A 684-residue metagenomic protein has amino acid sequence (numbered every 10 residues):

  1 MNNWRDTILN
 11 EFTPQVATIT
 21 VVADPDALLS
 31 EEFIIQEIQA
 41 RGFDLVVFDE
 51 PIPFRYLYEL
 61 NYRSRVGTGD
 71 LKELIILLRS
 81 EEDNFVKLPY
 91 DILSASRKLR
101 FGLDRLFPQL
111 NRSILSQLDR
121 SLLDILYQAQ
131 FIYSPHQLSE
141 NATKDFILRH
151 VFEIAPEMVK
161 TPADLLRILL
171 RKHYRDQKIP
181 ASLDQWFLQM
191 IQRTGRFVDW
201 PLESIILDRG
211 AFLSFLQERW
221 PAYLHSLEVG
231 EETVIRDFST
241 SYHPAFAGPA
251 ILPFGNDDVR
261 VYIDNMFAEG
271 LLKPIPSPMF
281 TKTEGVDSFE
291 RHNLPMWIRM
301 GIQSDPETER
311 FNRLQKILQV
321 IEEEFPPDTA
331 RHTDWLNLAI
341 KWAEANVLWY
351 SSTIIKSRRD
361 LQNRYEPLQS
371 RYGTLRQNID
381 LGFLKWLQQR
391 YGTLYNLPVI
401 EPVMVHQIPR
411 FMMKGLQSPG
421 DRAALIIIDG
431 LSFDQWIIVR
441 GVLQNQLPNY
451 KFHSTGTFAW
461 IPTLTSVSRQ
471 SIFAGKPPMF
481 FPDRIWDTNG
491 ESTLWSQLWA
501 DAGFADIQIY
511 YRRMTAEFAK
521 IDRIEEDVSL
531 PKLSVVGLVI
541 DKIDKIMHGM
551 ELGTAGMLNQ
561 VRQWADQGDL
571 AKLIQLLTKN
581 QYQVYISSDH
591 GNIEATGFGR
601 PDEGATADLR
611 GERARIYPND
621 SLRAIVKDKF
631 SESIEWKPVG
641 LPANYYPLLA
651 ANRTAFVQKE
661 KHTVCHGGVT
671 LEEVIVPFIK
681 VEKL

Functional and structural regions predicted by a protein language model:
M1-A423, G430-V584, S588-L684: …; additionally, a secondary subgroup of soluble metalloenzymes is captured
